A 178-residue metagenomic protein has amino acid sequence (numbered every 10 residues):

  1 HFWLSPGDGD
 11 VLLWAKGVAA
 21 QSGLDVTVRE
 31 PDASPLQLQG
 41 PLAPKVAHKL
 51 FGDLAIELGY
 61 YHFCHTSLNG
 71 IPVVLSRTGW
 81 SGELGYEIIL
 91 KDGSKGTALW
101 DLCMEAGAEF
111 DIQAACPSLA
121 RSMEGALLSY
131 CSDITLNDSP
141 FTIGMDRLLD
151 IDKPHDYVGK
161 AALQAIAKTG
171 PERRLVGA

Functional and structural regions predicted by a protein language model:
W3-A178: Conserved, structured C-terminal
